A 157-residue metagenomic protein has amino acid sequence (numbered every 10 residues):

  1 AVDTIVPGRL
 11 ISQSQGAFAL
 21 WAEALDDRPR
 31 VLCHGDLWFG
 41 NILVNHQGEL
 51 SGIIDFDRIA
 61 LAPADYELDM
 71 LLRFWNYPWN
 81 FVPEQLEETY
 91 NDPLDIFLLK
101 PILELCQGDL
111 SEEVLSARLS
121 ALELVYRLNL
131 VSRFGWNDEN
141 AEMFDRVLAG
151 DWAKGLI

Functional and structural regions predicted by a protein language model:
A1-G35, N45-H46, Q107, G150: An alpha-helical support segment within catalytic cores of ATP-dependent transferases
L50: Conserved active-site segments centered on acidic
I54-I59: Activation of the activation-loop gatekeeper triad in protein kinase-fold domains
P63: Extracytoplasmic catalytic/substrate-binding loops of multi-pass membrane glycan-assembly enzymes
Y66-G108, E123-E139: Active-site activation/catalytic loop segments of kinase-like enzymes and analogous catalytic loops in related
L110-S120, Y126-I157: Helical subdomain adjoining the active site within ATP-dependent kinase catalytic cores
